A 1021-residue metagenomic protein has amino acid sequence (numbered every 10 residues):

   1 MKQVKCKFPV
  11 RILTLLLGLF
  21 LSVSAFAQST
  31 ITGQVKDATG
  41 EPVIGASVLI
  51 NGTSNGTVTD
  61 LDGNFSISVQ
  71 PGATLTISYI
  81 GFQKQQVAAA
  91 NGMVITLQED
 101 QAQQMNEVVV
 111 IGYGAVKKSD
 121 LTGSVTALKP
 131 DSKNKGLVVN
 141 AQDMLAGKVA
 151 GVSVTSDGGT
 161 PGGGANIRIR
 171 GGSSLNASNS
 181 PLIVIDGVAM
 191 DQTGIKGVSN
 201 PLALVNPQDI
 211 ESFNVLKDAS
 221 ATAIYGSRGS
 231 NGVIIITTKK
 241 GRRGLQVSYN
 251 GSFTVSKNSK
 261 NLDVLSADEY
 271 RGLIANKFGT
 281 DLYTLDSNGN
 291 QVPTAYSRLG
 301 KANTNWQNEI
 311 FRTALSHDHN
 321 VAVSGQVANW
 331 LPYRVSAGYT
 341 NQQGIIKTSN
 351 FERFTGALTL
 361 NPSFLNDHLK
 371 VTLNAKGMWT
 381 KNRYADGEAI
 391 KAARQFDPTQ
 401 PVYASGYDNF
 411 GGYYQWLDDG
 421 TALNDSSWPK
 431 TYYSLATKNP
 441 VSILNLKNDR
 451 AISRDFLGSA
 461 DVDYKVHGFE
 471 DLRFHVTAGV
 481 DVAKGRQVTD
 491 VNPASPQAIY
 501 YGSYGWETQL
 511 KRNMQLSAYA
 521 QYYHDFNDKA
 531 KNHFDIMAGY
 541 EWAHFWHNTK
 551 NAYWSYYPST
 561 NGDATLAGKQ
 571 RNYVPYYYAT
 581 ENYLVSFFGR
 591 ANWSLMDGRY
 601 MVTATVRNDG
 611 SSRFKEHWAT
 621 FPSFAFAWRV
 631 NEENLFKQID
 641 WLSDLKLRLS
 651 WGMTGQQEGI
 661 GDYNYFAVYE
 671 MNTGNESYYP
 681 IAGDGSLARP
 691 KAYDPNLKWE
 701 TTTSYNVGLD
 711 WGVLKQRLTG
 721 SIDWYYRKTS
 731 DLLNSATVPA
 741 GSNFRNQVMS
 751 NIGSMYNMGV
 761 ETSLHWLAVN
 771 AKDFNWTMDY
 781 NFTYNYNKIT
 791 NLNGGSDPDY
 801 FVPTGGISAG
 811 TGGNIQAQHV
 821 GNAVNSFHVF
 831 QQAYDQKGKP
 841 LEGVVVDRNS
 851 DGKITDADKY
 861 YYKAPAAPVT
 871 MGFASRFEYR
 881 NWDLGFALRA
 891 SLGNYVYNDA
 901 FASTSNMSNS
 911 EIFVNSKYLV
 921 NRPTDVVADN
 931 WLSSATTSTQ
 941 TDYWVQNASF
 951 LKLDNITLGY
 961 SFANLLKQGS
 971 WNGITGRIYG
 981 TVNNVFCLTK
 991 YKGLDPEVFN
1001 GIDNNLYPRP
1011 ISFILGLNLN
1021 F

Functional and structural regions predicted by a protein language model:
M1-F364, L369-M378, D386, L457-G458 (+2 more regions): Short, small/polar-rich motifs associated with maturation and membrane association, primarily at protein termini
N166, Q208-E211, T222, G229-S256 (+11 more regions): Transmembrane beta-barrel strand/turn architecture of Gram-negative outer membrane proteins
S248, A275, I752-G759, V802-K839 (+3 more regions): C-terminal beta-signal and terminal closure region of outer-membrane beta-barrel proteins
S248-G300, N551, S750, L767-P865 (+1 more regions): Conserved small-residue
D268-A302, K391-S442, P493-Y504, W546-P575 (+7 more regions): Surface-exposed loop/turn segments flanking beta-strands in extracellular/periplasmic regions
V292-S297, V441, R571, K839 (+1 more regions): Extracytoplasmic gating/loop element in the C-terminal half of outer-membrane beta-barrel translocons and assembly
Y296-S324, A328, N492, Q497-R599 (+2 more regions): Outer-membrane beta-barrel transmembrane domain signature of Gram-negative proteins, especially the mid-to-C-terminal
G568-F588, N675-T719, V748-A771, A864-T870 (+1 more regions): Outer-membrane beta-barrel signature, preferentially recognizing the C-terminal barrel domain of Gram-negative
